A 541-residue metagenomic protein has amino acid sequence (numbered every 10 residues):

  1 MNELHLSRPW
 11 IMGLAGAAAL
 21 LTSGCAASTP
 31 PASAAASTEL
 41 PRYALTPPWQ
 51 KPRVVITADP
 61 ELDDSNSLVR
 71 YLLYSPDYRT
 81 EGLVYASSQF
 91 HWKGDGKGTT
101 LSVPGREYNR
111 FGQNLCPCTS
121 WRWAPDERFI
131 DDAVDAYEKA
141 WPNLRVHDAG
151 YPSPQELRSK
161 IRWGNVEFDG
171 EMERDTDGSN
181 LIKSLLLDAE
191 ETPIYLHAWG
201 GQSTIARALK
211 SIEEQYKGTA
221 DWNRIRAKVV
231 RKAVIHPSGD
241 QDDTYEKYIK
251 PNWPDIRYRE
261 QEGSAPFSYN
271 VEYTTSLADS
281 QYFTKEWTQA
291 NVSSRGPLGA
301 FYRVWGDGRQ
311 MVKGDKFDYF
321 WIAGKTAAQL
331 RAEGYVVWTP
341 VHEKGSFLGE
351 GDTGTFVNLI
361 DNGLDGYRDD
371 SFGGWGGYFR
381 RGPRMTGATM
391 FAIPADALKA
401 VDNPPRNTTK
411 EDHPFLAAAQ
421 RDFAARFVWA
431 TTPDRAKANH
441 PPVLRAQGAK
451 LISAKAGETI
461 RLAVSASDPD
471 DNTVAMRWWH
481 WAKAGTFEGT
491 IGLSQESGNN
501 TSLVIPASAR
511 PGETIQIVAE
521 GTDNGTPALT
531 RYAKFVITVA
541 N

Functional and structural regions predicted by a protein language model:
N2-L14: Bacterial N-terminal signal peptides that target proteins for export
A15-L20: Hydrophobic helical h-region of N-terminal Sec-dependent signal peptides in bacterial secretory/periplasmic proteins
S23-G24: C-terminal motif of bacterial Sec signal peptides marking the signal peptidase cleavage site
S33-G492, N500, S508, G512: N-terminal acidic, glycine/proline-rich low-complexity segments
S453, S502-V504, V536-T538: Generic structural detector for well-ordered beta-strands
T522-A528: Short, solvent-exposed loop/turn segments at the edges of extracellular beta-sandwich modules
L529-A540: C-terminal edge beta-strand
